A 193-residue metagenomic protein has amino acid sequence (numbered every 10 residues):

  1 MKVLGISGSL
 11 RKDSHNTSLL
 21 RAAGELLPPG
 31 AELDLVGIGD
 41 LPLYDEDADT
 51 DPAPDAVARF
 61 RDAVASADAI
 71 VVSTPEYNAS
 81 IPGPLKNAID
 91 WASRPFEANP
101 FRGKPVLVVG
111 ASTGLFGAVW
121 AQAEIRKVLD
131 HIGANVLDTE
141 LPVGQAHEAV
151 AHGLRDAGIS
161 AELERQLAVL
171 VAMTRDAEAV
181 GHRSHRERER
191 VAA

Functional and structural regions predicted by a protein language model:
M1-G30: N-terminal beta1-alpha1 ligand-phosphate binding loop
V3, N16, L20, V57 (+5 more regions): A general structural signal for well-ordered alpha-helical segments in protein cores
L4, N135-A193: Glycine-rich phosphate/pyrophosphate-binding loop and the adjoining helix
L27-D34, A134: A generic structural motif
I38-P54, A149-H152: N-terminal beta-loop-helix "entrance" segment that forms/cooperates in small-molecule cofactor or anionic ligand
P52-I132: Helix-loop-strand module that forms the ligand-binding subsite of alpha/beta enzymes
